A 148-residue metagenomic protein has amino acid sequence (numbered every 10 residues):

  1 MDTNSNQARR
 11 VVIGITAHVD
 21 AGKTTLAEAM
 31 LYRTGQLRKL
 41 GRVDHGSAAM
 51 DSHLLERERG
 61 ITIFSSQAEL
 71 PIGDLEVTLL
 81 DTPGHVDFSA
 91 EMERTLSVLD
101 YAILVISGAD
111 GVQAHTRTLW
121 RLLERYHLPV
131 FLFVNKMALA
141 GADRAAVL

Functional and structural regions predicted by a protein language model:
M1-I106, V112, A146: P-loop NTPase switch module centered on the Walker A-proximal segment
R94-L96, Y101-L148: Conserved C-terminal guanine-recognition region of P-loop GTPase G domains, centered on the G4
